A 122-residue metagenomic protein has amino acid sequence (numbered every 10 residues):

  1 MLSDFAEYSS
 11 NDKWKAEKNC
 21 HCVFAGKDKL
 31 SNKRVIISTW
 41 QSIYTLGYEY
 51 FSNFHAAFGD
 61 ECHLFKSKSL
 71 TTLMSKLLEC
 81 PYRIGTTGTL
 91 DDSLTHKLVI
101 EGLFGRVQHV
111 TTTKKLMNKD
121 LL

Functional and structural regions predicted by a protein language model:
M1-K27: Conserved helix-turn-beta segment of the N-terminal RecA-like "Helicase ATP-binding" lobe in SF1/SF2 helicases
D12, G26-K29, Y48, M74-K76 (+1 more regions): Short secondary-structure boundary/capping segments
W14-E17, S31, Y48, L94-K97: Non-catalytic, surface-exposed connector residues within folded enzymatic/regulatory domains
K15-N19, R34-I37, F58-H63: Short, flexible loop segments at the rims of nucleotide/cofactor-binding pockets, characterized by
C22, I37-T39, G85, H109-V110: Structural signal for conserved beta-strand scaffold positions within catalytic alpha/beta enzyme cores
F24-A56, S67-T72: Conserved helix/coil segment N-terminal to the catalytic DExD/H
H55-F58, H63-L122: Post-DEXD/H (motif II) to motif III coupling segment of the RecA-like Helicase ATP-binding lobe
